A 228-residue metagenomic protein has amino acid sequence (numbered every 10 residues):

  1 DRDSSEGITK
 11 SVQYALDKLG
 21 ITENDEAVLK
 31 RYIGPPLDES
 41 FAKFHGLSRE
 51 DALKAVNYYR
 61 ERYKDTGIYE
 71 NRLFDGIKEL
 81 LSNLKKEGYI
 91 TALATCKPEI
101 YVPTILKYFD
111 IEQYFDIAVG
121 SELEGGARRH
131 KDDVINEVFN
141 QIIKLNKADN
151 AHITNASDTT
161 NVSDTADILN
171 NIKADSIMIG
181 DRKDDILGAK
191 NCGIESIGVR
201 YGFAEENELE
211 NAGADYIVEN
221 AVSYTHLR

Functional and structural regions predicted by a protein language model:
D1-K78, E87, I100-P103: N-terminal helical cap/lid subdomain that shapes the substrate entry/recognition surface in HAD-like hydrolases
T22, E112-D116, L145: Conserved H-loop
L80-L106, V119: Substrate-recognition element of Asp-dependent hydrolases with the DxDx(T/V) motif
L81-K85, F139, I186-K190: Surface-exposed amphipathic alpha-helices with a cationic face
E112-A127: A short, structured active-site edge motif that brings together acidic residues
K131-I153, T165-I186: Conserved Lys-Pro-Asp/Glu-containing loop-to-beta segment of HAD-superfamily phosphomonoesterases, centered on
M178-Y216: Acidic, Mg2+-coordinating phosphoryl-transfer loop and its flanking beta/alpha structural elements, shared across
T225-H226: Conserved small/polar residues in nucleotide/adenosyl-binding loops
